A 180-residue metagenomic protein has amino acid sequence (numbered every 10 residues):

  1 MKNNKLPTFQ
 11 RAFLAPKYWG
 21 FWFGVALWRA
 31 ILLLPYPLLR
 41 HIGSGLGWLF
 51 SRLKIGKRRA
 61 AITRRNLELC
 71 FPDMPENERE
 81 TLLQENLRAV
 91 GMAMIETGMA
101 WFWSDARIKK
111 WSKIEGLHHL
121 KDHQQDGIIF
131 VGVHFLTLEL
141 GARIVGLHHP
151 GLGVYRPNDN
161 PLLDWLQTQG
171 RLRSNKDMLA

Functional and structural regions predicted by a protein language model:
M1-K2, A180: Accessible peptide chain termini
K2-G132, D164-Q169, N175: Membrane-anchoring hydrophobic helices of lipid-metabolizing enzymes
Q125-A180: Catalytic core of membrane glycerolipid acyltransferases/transacylases, capturing the structured, soluble-facing
